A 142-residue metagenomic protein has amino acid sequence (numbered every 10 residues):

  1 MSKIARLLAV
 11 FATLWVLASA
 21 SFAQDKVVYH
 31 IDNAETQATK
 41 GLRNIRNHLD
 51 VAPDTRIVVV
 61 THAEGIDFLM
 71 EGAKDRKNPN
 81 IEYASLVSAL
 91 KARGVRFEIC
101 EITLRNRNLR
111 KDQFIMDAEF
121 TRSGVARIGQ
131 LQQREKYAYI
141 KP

Functional and structural regions predicted by a protein language model:
M1-A9: Bacterial N-terminal signal peptides that target proteins for export
L8-A18: Bacterial N-terminal signal peptides
S19-A23: Sec/Tat signal peptide C-region and signal peptidase I cleavage site
Q24-K26, P53-I57, A92-R96, E135-Y137: Loop/turn elements at helix/coil->beta-strand transitions in domains of secreted/extracellular proteins
H30-A34, V60-E64, C100-L104, S123 (+1 more regions): Active-site-proximal beta-strand/loop segments in catalytic clefts of secreted hydrolases
D32-V59: N-terminal targeting signals for Sec/Tat export/insertion, comprising classic cleavable signal peptides
E64-D112: Mid-chain, structured segments of secreted extracytoplasmic proteins
L86, L90, E98, R105 (+2 more regions): A short aromatic-anchored loop/beta-hairpin motif
